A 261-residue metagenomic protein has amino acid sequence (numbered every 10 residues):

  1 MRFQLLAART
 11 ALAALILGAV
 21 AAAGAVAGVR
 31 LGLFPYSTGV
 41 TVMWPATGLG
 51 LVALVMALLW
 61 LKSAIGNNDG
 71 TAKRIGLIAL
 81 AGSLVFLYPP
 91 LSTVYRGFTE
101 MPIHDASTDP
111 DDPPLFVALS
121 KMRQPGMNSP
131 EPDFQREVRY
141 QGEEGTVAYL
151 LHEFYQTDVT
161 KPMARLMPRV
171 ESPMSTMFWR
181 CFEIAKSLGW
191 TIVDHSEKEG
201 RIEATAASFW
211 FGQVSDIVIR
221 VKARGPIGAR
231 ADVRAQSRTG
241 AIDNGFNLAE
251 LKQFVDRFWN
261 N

Functional and structural regions predicted by a protein language model:
M1-L51: Hydrophobic alpha-helical segments
Q4-L15, G70-G82: Interfacial segments of alpha-helical transmembrane regions
A22-V42, L59-I75, G82-N261: Ser/Thr-rich, low-complexity intrinsically disordered terminal regions
G48-K62: Hydrophobic cores of alpha-helical transmembrane segments in multi-pass inner/ER membrane proteins, independent
